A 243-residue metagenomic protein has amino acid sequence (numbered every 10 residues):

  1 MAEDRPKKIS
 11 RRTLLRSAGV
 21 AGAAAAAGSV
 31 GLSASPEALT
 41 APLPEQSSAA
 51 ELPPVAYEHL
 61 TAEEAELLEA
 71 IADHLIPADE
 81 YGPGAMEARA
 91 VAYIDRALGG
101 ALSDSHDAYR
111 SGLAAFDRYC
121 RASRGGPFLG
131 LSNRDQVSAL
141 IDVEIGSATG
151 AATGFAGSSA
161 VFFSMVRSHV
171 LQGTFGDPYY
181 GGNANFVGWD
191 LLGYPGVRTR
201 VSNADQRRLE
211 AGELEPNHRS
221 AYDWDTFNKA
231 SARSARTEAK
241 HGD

Functional and structural regions predicted by a protein language model:
A2, L52-P53, E66-A70, G82 (+1 more regions): Mature-region segments of soluble proteins
E3-G22: N-terminal secretory signal peptides and thylakoid transit peptides that target proteins across membranes
K8, T13, A26-A70: C-terminal segment of N-terminal export signals and the immediately downstream linker at the start of the mature
S17-A18, S35, V143, N217: Low-complexity, intrinsically disordered/propeptide-like segments
A23-A24, I145: Residue-level marker of structural boundaries
S33, E37, A85, G182-A184: Short, glycine/acidic-rich hinge or "gate" loops at secondary-structure transitions that mediate conformational
L75-I76: N-terminal Sec/ER secretory leader and immediately downstream segment of secreted/extracellular precursors
